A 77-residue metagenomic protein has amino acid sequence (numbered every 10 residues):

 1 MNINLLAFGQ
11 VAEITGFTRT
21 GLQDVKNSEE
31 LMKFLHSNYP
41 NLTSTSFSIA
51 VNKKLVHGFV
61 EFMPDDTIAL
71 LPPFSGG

Functional and structural regions predicted by a protein language model:
M1-G76: Ubiquitin-like/PB1-type beta-grasp interaction modules and other compact soluble beta-rich domains
